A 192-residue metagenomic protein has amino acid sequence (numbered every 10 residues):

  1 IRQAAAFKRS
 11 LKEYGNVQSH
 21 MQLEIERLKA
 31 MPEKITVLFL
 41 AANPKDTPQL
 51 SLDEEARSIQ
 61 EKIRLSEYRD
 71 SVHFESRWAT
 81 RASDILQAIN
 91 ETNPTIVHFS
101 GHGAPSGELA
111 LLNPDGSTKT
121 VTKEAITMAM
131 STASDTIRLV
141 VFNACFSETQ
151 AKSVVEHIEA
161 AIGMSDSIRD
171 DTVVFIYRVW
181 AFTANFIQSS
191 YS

Functional and structural regions predicted by a protein language model:
Q3-E13, T36-L38, S76-A82, I126-S131 (+1 more regions): Short charge-dense sequence patches
Q3-M31: Non-catalytic propeptide/linker segments at domain boundaries
L11-H20, N43-P44, I85-Q87, S131-L139 (+1 more regions): Short, mixed-charge, low-aromatic patches
N16-S19, P48-S51, S147: Serine/threonine-rich low-complexity intrinsically disordered regions
E24-K123: A domain-level signal for caspase-like cysteine endopeptidase catalytic cores and their zymogen-processing architecture
F99-V179, F186: Catalytic cores of nucleophile-dependent amide-cleaving enzymes
Q188-S192: An often Trp-containing, charged/polar helix-loop segment at the C-terminal end of enzyme catalytic cores
